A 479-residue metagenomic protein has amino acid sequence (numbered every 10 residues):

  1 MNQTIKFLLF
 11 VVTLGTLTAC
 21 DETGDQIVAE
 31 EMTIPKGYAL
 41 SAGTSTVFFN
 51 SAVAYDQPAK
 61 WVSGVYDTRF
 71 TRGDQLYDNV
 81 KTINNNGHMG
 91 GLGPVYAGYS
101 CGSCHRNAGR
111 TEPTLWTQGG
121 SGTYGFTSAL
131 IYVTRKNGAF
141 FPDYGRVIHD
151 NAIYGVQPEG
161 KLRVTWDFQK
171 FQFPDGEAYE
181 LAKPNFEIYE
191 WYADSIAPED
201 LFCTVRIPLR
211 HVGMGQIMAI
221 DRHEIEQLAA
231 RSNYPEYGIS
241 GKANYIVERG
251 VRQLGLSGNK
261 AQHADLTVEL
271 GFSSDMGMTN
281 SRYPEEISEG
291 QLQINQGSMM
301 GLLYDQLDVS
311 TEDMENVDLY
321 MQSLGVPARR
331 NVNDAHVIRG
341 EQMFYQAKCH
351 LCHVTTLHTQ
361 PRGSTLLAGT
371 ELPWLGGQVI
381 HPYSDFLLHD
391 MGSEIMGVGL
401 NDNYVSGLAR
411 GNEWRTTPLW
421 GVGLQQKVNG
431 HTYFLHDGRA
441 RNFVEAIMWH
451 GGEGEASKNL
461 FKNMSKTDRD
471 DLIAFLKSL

Functional and structural regions predicted by a protein language model:
M1-L8: Bacterial N-terminal signal peptides that target proteins for export
L8-T16: Bacterial N-terminal signal peptides
T16-A42, F49, Y55: Bacterial Sec-dependent N-terminal signal peptides
S45-R69, N79-M314: Extracytoplasmic redox metalloprotein regions
V53-L92, N316-Y345, T359, S364 (+1 more regions): Electrostatic cytochrome c docking/interface patches
D67, N107-R110, N151-I188, L307-R329 (+2 more regions): C-terminal capping alpha-helices of c-type cytochrome domains
G91-G98, G102, E112-T134, R210-M214 (+3 more regions): Gly/Gly-Pro-rich "capping" loops immediately C-terminal to redox-active cysteine motifs in periplasmic/lumenal
Y96-A108, H211, V317, G340 (+5 more regions): The canonical Cys-X-X-Cys-His
